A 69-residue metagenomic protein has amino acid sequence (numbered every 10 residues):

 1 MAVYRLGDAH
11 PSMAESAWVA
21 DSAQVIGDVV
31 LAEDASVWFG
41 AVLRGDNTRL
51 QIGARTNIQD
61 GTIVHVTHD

Functional and structural regions predicted by a protein language model:
M1-E15: Extreme N-terminal tail/first-helix region
M1-R5, A23-D28: Short N-terminal helix-initiation segments at or just after the protein's N-terminus
P11, E15-V19, A23, V29 (+4 more regions): A structural motif detector for beta-strand N-caps
V66-D69: Short, intrinsically disordered, charge-balanced linker/junction segments flanking boundaries in proteins
